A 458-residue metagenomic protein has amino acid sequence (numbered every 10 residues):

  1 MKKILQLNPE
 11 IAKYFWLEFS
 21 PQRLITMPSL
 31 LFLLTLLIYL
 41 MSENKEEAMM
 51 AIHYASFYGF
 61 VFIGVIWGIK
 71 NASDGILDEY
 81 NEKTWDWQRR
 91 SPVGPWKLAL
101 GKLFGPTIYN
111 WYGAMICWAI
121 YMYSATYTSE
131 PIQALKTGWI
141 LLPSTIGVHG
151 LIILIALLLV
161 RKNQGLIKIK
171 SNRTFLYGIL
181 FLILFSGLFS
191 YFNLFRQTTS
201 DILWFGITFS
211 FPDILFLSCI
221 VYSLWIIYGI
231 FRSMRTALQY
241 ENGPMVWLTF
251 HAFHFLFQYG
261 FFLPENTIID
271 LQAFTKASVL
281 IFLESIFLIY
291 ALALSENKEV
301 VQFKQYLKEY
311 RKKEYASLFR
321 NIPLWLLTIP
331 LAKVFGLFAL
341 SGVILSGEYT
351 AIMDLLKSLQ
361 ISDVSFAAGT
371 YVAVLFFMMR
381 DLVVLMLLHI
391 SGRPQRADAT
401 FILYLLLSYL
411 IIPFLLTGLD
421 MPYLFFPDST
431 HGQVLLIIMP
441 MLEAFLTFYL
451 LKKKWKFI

Functional and structural regions predicted by a protein language model:
M1-E82, G101-I458: Hydrophobic alpha-helical transmembrane segments of membrane proteins
W87-W96: Short helix-to-coil transition segments within interhelical loops that connect adjacent transmembrane helices
